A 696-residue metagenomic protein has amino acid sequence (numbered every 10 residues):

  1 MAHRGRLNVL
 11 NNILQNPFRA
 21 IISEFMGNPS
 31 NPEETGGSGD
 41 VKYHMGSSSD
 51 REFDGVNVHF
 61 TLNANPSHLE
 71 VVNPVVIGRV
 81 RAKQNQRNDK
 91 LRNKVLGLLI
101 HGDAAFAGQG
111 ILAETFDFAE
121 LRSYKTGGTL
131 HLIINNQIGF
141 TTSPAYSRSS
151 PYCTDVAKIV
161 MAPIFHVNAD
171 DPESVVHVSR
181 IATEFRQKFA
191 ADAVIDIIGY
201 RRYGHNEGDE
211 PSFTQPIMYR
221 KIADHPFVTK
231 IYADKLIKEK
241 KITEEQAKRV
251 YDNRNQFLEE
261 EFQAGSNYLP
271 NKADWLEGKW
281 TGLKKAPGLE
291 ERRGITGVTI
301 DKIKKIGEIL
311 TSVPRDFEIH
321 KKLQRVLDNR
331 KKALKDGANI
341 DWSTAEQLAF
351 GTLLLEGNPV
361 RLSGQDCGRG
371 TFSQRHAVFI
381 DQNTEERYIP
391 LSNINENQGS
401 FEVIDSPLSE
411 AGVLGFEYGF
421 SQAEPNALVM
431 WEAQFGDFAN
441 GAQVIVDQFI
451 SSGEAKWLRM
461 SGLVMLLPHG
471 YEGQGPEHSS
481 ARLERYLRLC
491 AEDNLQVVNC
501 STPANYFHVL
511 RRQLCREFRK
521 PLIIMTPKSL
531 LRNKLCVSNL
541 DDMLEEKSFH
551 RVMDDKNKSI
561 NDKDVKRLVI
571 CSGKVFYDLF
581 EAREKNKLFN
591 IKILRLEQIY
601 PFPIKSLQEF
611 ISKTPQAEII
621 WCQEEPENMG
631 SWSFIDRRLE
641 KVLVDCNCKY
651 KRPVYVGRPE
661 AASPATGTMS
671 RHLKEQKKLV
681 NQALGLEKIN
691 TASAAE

Functional and structural regions predicted by a protein language model:
M1-I111, F116-S149, D155-V156, V160-F165 (+10 more regions): Conserved internal helical-beta-strand scaffold that buttresses enzyme catalytic cores
N85, I389, V413-Q422, E484-Y486 (+4 more regions): Glycine-/acidic-rich phosphate or pyrophosphate-binding loops and their flanking alpha/beta elements
D155-M161, T384, E424, R488-C490 (+3 more regions): Short helix-loop-beta junction
P163, V167-H225, Y232-K248, F589-K592 (+2 more regions): Structured mid-domain segments that build the active-site/substrate or prosthetic-cofactor binding neighborhood
E173-S174, R201, D437-A439, I599-Y600 (+1 more regions): Acidic, metal-coordinating catalytic cores used for nucleic-acid/nucleotide bond scission and strand-transfer chemistry
E396-V403, F576, F580-P615: Generic long, charged, amphipathic alpha-helical segments
E517-K520, I611-W621, M669-L686: A polyampholytic, Gly/Pro-enriched intrinsically disordered region
S606-P659, P664: C-terminal structured "cap/appendage" subdomains that terminate the fold
